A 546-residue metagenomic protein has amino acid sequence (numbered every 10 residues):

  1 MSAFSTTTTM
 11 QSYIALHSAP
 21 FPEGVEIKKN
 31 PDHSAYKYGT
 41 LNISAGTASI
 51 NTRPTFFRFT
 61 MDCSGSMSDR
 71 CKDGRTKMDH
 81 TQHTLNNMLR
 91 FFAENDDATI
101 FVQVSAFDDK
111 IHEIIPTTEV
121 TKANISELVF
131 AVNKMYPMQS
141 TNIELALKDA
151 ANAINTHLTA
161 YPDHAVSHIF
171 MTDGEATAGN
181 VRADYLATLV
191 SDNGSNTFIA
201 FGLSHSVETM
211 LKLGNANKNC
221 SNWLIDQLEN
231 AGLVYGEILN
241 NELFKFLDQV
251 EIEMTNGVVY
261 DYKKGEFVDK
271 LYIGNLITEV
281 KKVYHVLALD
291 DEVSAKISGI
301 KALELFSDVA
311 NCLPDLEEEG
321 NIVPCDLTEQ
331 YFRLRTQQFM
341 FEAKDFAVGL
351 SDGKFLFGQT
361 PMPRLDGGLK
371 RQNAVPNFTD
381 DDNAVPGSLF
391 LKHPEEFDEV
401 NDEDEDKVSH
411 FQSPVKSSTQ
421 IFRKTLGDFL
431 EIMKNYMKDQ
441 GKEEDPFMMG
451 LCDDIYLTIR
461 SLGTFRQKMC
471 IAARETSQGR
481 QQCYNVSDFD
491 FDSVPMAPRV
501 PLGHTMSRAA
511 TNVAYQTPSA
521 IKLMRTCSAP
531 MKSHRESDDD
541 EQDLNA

Functional and structural regions predicted by a protein language model:
F4, A183-T197, F201-D308: Acidic, polar loop-rich interaction surfaces within structured domains
T7-R58, C63-R75: Acidic, polar low-complexity linker/tail segments
T8, A15-P20, K37, N42-A45 (+16 more regions): PAZ/PAZ-like end-binding module
S18, I43-A45, F59-C63, A106-D108 (+3 more regions): Flexible glycine-/small-residue-rich
N30-P31, A48-N51, A160, E242 (+1 more regions): Replace "in large, NTP-powered and nucleic-acid-processing enzymes" with "in large, NTP-powered factors and other
I50-E119, I143-A150, H164-T172, I199-H205: Von Willebrand factor
K122-A165, A176, G202-T209: Von Willebrand factor
D290-A546: Long, acidic serine/threonine- and proline-rich intrinsically disordered regions
